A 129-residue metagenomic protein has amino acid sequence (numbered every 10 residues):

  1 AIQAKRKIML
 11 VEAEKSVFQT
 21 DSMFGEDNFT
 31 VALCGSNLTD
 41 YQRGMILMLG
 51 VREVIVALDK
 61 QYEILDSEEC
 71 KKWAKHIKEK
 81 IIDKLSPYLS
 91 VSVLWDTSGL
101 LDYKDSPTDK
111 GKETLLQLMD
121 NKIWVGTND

Functional and structural regions predicted by a protein language model:
I2-R6, V17-D129: TOPRIM fold recognition
I8-L10: Conserved beta-strand elements of the Class I
E12-K15: Helix N-cap/beta->alpha junction signal
